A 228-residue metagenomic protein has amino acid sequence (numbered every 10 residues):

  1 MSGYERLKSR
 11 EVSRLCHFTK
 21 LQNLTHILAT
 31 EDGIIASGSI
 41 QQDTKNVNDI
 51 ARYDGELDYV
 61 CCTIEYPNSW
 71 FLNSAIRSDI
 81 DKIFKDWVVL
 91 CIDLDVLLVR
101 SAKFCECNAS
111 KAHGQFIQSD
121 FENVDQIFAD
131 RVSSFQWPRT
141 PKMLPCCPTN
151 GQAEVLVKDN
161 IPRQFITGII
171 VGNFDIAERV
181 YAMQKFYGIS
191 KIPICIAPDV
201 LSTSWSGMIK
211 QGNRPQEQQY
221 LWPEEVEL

Functional and structural regions predicted by a protein language model:
M1-C61, P67-L228: Active-site-proximal loop/hinge segments that shape catalytic or ion-binding/gating pockets
